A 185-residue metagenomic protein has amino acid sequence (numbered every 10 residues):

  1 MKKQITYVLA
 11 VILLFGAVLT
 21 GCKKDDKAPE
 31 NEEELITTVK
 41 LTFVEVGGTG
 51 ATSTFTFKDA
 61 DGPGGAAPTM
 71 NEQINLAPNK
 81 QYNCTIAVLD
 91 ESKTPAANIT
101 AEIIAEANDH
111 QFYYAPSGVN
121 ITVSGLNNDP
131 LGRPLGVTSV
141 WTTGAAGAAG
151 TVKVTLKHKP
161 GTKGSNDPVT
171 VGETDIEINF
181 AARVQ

Functional and structural regions predicted by a protein language model:
K2-I5, G16-L41: Bacterial Sec-dependent N-terminal signal peptides
T6-I12: Sec-dependent N-terminal signal peptides
I12, T20, S117-V119: Short linear sequence elements within intrinsically disordered, low-complexity coil regions
I12-L13, N79: N-terminal hydrophobic alpha-helix used for membrane targeting or insertion
E30-Q185: First exposed extracellular module after export/assembly in secreted or surface-exposed proteins
